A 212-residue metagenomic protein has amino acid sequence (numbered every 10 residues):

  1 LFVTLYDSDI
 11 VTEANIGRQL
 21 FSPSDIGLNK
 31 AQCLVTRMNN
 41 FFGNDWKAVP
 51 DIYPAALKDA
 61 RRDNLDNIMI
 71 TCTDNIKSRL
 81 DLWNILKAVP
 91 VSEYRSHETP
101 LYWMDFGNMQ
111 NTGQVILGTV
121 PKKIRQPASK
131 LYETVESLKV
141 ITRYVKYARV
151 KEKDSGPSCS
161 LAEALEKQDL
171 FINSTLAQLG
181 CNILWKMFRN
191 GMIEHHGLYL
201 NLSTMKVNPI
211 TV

Functional and structural regions predicted by a protein language model:
L1, P54-D59, V140, V150: Hydrophobic transmembrane signal anchors and adjacent membrane-proximal interface regions, especially in viral
L1-D45: Glycine-rich phosphate-binding loop and adjoining beta1-alpha1-beta2 segment of Rossmann-like nucleotide-binding folds
F2-S8, I52, I70, Y102-D105: Extended hydrophobic secondary-structure segments that form protein cores and membrane-embedded regions
I10-V11, I52-A56, T204-K206: Short, internal active-site loops enriched in acidic
T12, S22, R61-R62, N201: Poly-acidic low-complexity segments
A14-I16, D59, L80, Q114: Generic domain-boundary/flexible-linker signal
N29-I68, T73-L80: A structured beta-alpha segment of the ubiquitous adenosine-cofactor-binding alpha/beta core
L65-N67, C72-V212: Glycine-rich phosphate/adenylate-binding loop
